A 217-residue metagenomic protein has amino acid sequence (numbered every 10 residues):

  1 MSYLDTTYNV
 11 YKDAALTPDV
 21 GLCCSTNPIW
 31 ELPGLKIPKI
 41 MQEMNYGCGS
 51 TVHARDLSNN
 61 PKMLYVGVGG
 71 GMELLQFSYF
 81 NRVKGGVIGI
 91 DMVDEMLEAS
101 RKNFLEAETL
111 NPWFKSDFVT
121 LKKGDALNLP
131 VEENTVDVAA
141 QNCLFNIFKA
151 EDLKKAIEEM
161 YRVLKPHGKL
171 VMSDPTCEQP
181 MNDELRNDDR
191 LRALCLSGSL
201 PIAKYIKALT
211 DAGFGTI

Functional and structural regions predicted by a protein language model:
M1-N27: N-terminal auxiliary segments of SAM/dcSAM-dependent transferases
C23-K62, Q76-F80: Conserved alpha-helix/loop element of class I SAM-dependent methyltransferases that forms part of the SAM/SAH-binding
N59-N128: Class I SAM-dependent methyltransferase SAM/SAH-binding core
L127-A139: A short acidic, Gly/Pro-enriched loop at the edge of an enzyme's catalytic core that lines a small-molecule cofactor
D137-E151: A short SAM/SAH-binding and catalytic strip from SAM-dependent methyltransferases
K154-K169: A short glycine-rich, Lys/Arg-flanked "PGG" loop and its adjoining helix->strand segment in the class I
T176-L196: Short, glycine-/aromatic-enriched active-site segment of Class I SAM-dependent methyltransferases
G198-G213: Short alpha-helix
